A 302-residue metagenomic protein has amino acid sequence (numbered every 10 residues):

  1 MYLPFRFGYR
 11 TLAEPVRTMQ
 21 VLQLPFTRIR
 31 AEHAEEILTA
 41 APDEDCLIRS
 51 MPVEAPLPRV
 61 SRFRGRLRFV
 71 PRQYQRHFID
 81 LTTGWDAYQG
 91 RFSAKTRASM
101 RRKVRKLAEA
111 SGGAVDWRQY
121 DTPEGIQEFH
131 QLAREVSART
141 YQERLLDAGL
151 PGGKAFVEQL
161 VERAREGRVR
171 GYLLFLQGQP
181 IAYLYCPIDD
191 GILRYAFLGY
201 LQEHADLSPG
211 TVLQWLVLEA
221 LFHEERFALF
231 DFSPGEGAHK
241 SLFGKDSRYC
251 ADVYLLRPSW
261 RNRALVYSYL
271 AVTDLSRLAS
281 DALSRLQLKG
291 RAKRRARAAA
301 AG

Functional and structural regions predicted by a protein language model:
M1-P15, M51-D206, A301-G302: A conserved beta-strand-loop-helix scaffold within acyl/acetyltransferase catalytic domains
Y2-L12, G65-G84, A228-L288, A292-R295 (+1 more regions): Active-site/acyl-donor-binding loops of N-acyltransferases
P4-R72, D190-R248, Y254-L255: Acyl-donor binding region in acyl/amide transferases
R28-A31, G84, T122, P258-W260: Intrinsic-disorder/low-complexity, polar/charged segments
A31-A40, E124-Q127, E158, E162-E166 (+2 more regions): Polar/charged alpha-helical tracts
V53, A94-E109, A133, R170-F175 (+2 more regions): A broadly tuned preference for mixed-charge, low-complexity surface segments
Y88-Q89, R144-L145, Q202-H204, L221-H223 (+5 more regions): A short, structure-level motif marking secondary-structure boundaries and short turns
